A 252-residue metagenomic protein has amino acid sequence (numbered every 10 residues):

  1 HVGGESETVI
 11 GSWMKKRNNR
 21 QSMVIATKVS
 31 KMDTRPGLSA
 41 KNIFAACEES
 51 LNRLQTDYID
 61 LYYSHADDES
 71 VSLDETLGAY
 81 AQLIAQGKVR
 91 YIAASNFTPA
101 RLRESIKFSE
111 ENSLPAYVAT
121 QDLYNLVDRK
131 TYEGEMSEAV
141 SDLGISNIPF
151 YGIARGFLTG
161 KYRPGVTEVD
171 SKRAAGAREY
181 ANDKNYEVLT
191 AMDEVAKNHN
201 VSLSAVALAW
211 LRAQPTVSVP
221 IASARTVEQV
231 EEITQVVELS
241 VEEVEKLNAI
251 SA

Functional and structural regions predicted by a protein language model:
H1-M14, A66-D68, L73-D74: Glycine-rich, proline-tolerant flexible connector loops at the mouths of alpha/beta enzymes
T8-R17, A46-N52, E135-G144: Short amphipathic alpha-helices and their capping/turn segments at secondary-structure boundaries
G11-Q21, L51-Q55, I84, I106-S113: Acidic (Asp/Glu)-rich catalytic clusters
Q21-D33, T120-Y124: A short, structured active-site edge motif that brings together acidic residues
V29-K41, H65, E69-V71: Active-site mouth loops of central-metabolism enzymes
L38-L54, L102-K107: Short, acidic/polar
L51-S72: Active-site groove signature of glycoside hydrolases
D67, V71-S251: Beta/alpha (TIM)-barrel catalytic core signal, keyed to glycine-rich beta->alpha loops juxtaposed to Asp/Glu that bind
